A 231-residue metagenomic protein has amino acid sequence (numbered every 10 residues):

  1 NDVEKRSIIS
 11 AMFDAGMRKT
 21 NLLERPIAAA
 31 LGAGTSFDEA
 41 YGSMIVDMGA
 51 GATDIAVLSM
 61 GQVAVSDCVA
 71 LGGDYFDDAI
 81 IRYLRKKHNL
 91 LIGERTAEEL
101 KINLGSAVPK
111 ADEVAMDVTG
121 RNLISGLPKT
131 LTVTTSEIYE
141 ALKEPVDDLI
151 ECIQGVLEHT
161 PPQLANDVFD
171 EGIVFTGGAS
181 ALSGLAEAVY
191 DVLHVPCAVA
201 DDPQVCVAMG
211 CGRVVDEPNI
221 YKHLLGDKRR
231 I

Functional and structural regions predicted by a protein language model:
N1-A50, A56-I173, S180-I231: Nucleotide/phosphate-binding catalytic cleft detector across ATP-hydrolyzing and phosphate-transferring enzymes
